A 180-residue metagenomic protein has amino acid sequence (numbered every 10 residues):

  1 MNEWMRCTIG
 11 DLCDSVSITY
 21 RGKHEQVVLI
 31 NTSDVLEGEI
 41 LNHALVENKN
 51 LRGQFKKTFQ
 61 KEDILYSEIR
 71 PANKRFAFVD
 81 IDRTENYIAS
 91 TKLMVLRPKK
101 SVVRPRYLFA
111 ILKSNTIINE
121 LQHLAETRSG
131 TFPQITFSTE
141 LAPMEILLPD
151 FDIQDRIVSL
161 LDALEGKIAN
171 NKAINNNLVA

Functional and structural regions predicted by a protein language model:
M1-Y20, L147-A180: Non-catalytic DNA-recognition/assembly elements of restriction-modification systems
R6-E25, I30-S67: Sequence-specific dsDNA recognition surfaces
G22-L29, Q122-A125, F137: Short coil/turn segments at secondary-structure boundaries
N31, V95-R97, E145: Short, well-ordered beta-strand micro-motif
F55-K57, K61-I117, T127-T131: A short beta-sheet element
Y87-K92, R128-V158: A short glycine-rich beta-alpha junction/loop motif
